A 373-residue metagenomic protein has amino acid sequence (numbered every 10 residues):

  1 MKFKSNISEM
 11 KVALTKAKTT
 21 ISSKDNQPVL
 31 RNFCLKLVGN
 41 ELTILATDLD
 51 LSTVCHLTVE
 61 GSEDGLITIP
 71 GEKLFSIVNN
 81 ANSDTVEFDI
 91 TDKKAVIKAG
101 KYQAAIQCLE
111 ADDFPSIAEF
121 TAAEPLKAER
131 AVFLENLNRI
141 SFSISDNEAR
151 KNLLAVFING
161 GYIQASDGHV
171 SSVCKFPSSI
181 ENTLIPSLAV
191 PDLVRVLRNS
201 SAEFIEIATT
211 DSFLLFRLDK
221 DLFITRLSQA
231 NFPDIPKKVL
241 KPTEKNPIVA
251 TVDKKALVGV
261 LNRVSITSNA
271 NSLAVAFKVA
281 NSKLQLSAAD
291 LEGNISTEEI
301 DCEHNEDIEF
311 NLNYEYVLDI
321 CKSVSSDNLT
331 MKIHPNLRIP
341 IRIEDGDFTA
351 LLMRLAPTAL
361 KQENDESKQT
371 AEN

Functional and structural regions predicted by a protein language model:
M1-N373: Structural preference for solvent-exposed beta-strand-turn elements and adjacent flexible terminal/loop segments within
